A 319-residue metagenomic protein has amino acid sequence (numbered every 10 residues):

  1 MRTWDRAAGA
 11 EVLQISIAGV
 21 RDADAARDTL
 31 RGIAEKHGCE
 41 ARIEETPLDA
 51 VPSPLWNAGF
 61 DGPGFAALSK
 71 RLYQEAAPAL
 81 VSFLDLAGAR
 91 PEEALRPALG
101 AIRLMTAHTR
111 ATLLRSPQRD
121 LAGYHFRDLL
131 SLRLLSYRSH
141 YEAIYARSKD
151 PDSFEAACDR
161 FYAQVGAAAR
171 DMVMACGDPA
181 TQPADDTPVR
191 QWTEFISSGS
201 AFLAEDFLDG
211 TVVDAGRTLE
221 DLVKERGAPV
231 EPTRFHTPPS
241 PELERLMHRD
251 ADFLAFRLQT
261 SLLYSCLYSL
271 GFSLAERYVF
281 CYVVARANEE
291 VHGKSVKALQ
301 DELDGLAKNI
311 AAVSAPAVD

Functional and structural regions predicted by a protein language model:
M1-D319: An acidic, charge-biased composition feature
